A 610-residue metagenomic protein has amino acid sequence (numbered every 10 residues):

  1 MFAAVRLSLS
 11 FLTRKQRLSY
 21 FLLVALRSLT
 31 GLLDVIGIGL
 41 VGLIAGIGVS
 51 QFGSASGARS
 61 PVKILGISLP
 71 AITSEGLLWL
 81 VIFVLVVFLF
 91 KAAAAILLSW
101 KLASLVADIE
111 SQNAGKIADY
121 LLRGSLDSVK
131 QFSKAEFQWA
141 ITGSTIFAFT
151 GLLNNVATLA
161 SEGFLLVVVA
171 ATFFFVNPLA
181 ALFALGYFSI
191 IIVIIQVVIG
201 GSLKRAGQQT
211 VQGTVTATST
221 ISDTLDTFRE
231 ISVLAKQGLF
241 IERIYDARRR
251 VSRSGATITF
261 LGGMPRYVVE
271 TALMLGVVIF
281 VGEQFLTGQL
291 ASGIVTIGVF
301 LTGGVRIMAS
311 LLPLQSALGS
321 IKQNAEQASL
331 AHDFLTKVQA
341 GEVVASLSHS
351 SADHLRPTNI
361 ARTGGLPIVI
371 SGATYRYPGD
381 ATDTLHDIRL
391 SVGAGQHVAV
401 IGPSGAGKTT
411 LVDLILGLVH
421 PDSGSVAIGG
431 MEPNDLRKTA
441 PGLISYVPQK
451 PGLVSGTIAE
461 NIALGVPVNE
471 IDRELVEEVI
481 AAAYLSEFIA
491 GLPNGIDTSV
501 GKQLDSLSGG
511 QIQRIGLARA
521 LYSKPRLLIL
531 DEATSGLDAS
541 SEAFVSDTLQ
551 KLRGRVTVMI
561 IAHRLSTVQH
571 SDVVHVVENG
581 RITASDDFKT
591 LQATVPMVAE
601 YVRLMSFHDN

Functional and structural regions predicted by a protein language model:
T13-R17, L126, G143-V156, R205-A206 (+8 more regions): An intracellular "coupling" helix at the cytosolic face of ABC transporter transmembrane type-1 domains
F21-F90, F173-G186, G288-I294: Transmembrane helix-loop-helix hairpins at lipid-water interfaces of multipass membrane proteins, especially the type-1
L26-L29, T158-Q209, I279-G293: Transmembrane helices of ABC transporter permease
V84-K91, A95, F188-I190, R266-V269 (+2 more regions): Hydrophobic alpha-helical segments in the permease module
S232-K236, F260-G263, R306-T336, V343-S346: Cytosolic ends of transmembrane helices, especially the final helix of ABC transmembrane type-1 domains
L416: Helix-to-loop junction immediately C-terminal to a conserved catalytic motif
A427, A459-G501, R555: ABC ATPase nucleotide-binding domain helical subdomain, centered on the C-loop/LSGGQ "ABC signature"
S445, N461, V479-A482, T498-T594: ABC-family ATPase nucleotide-binding domain "signature/switch" substructure
